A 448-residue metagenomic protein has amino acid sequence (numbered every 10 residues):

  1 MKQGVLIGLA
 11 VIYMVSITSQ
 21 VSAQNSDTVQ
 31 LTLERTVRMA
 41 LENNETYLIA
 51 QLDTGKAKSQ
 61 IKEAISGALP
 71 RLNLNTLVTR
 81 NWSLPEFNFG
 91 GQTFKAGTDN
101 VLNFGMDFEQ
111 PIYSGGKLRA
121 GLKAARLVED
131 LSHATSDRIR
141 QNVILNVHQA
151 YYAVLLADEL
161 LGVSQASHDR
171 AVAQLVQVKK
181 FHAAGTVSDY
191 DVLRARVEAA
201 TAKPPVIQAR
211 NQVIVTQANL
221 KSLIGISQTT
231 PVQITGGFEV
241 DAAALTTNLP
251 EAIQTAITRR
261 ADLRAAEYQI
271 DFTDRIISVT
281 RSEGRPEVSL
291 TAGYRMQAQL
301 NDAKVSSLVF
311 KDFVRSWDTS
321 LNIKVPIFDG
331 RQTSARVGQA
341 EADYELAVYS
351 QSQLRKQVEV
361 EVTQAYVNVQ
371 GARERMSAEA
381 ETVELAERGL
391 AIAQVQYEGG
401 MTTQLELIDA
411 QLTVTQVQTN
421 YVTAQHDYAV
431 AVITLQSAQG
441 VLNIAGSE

Functional and structural regions predicted by a protein language model:
Q3, L31, N142-T255, N368 (+2 more regions): Periplasmic alpha-helical coiled-coil/stalk elements that build and connect Gram-negative outer-membrane
G8-I17: Bacterial N-terminal signal peptides
V21-S26, W82, N420-E448: Acidic, low-complexity, intrinsically disordered peripheral segments
A23-L77, S83, T235-D271, P326-I327 (+2 more regions): Bacterial Sec-pathway N-terminal export signals of envelope proteins
Q24-V29, N75-Q110, T235-T246, S278 (+2 more regions): Small/polar, glycine/serine/threonine/aspartate-rich low-complexity segments that form flexible
V37-L41, V187, I226-M296, N301 (+1 more regions): Amphipathic alpha-helical coiled-coil scaffold segments and their short linker/junction regions
R38-L48, G55-P70, T98, G105-A124 (+7 more regions): A glycine-/polar-enriched beta->alpha junction
I49-A64, I139, V143-G162, K180 (+5 more regions): Amphipathic alpha-helical coiled-coil segments
